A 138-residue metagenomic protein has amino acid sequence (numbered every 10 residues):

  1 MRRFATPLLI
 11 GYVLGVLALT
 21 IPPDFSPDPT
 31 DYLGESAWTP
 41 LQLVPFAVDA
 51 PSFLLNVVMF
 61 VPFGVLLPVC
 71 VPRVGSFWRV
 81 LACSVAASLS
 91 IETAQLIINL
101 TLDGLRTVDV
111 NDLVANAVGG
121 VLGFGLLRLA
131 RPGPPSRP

Functional and structural regions predicted by a protein language model:
M1-L105, F124-P138: Bulky hydrophobic segments
R106-L127: Alpha-helical transmembrane segments that form the membrane-embedded catalytic/substrate-binding core of multi-pass
